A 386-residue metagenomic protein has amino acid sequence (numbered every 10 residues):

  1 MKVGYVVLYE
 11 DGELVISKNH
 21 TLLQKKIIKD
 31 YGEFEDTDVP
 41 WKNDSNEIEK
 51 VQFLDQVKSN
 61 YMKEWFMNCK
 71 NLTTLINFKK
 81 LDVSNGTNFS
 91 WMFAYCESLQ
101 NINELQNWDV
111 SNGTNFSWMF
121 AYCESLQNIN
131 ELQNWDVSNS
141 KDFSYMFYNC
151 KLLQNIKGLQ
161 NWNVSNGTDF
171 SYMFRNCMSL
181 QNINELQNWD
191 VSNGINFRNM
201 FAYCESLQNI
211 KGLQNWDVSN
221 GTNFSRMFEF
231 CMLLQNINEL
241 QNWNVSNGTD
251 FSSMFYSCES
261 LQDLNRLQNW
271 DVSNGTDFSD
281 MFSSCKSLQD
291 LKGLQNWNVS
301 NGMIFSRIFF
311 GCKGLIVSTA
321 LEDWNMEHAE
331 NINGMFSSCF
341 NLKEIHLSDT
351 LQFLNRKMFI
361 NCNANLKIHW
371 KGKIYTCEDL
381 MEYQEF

Functional and structural regions predicted by a protein language model:
M1-F386: Negatively charged
